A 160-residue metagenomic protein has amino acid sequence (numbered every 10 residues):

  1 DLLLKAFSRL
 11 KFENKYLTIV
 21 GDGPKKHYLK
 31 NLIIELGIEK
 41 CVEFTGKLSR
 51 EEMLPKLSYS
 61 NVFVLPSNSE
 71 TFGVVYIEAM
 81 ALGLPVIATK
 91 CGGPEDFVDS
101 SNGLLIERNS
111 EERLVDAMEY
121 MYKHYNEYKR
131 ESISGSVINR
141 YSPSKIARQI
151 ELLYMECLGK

Functional and structural regions predicted by a protein language model:
D1-R9, L17, P24-K30, E112: A conserved mid-protein helix/loop that constitutes part of the nucleotide-sugar donor-binding site
K30-L48: Nucleotide-activated donor-binding/catalytic signature segment of Leloir-type glycosyltransferases, i.e., the conserved
K47-L48, P55-S60: Short alpha-helical donor nucleotide-sugar binding micro-motif in glycosyltransferases
N68: Aromatic "clamp/platform" in nucleotide-sugar-dependent glycosyltransferases that forms part of the donor/acceptor
I77, C91-L105: Short acidic/histidine- and often glycine-rich active-site loop of Leloir-type glycosyltransferases that engages
P85-A88: Short hydrophobic beta-strand element within catalytic cores of glycosyltransferases and related nucleotide-activated
S100, L104-E111, Y120-N126: Conserved acidic donor-binding segment of nucleotide-sugar-dependent glycosyltransferases
E127-R140, Q149-L152: A short, well-ordered alpha-helix in the C-terminal region of glycosyltransferases
